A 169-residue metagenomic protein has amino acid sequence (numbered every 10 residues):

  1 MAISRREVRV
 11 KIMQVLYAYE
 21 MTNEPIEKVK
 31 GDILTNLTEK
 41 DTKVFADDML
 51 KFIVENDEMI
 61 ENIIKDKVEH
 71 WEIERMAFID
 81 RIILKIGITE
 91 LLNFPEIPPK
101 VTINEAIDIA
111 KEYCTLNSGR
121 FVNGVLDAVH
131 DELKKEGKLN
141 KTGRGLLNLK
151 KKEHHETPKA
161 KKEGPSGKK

Functional and structural regions predicted by a protein language model:
M1-G119, N123-K169: N-terminal interaction/assembly modules
